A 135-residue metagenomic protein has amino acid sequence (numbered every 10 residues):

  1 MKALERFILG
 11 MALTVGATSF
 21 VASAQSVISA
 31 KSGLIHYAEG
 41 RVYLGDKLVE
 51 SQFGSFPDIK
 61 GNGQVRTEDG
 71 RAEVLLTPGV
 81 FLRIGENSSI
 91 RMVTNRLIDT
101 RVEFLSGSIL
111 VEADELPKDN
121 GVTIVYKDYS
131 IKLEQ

Functional and structural regions predicted by a protein language model:
M1-L9: Bacterial N-terminal signal peptides that target proteins for export
I8-S19: Bacterial N-terminal signal peptides
A22-Q135: Flexible, surface-exposed loop/linker segments and immediately adjacent secondary-structure boundaries
